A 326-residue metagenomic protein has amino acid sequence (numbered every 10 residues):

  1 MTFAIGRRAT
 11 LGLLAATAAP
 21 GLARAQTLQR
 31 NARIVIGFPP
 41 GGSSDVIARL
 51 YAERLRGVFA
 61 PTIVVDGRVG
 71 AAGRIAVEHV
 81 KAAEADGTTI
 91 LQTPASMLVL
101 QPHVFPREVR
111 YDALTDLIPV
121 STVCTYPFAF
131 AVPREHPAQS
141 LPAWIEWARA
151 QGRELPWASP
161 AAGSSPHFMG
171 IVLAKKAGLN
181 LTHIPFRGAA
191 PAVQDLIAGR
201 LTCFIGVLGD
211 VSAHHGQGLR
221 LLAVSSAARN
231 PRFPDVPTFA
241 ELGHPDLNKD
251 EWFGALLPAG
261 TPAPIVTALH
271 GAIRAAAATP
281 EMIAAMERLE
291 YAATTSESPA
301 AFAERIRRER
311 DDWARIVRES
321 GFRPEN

Functional and structural regions predicted by a protein language model:
M1-T17: N-terminal secretory signal peptides and thylakoid transit peptides that target proteins across membranes
L22-I34, E84-T89, I145-L155, G216 (+3 more regions): Immediate post-signal peptide segment of exported/extracytoplasmic ligand-binding proteins
R24-L114, L179-T202, H214, R323-N326: N-terminal (or domain-start) structured segment
Q29-N31, K175-L179, P264-N326: An extracytoplasmic/periplasmic, membrane-proximal ligand-sensing/linker region
P39-G41, A95-S96, T125, P133-A138 (+5 more regions): Short coil/turn segments
A82-T88, H103-R187, P191, F239 (+1 more regions): Hinge/capping helix and adjacent helix->loop/strand transition within the periplasmic-binding protein
L91-M97, A189, I205-V211, S225-A227 (+2 more regions): Beta->alpha turn/N-cap motifs
D210-A278, R308-D311: C-terminal lobe and pocket-closing loops of periplasmic/extracytoplasmic Venus-flytrap solute-binding proteins
